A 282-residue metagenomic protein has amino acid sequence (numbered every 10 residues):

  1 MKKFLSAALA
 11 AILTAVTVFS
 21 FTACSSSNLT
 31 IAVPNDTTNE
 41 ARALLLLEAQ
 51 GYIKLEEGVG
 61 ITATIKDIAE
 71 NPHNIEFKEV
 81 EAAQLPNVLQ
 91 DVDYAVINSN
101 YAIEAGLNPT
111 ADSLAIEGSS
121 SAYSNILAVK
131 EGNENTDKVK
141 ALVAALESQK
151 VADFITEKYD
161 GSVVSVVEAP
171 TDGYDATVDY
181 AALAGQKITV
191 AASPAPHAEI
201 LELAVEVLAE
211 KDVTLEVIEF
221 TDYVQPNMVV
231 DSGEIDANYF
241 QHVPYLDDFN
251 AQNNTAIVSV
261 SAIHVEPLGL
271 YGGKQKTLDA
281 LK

Functional and structural regions predicted by a protein language model:
F19-A23: C-terminal motif of bacterial Sec signal peptides marking the signal peptidase cleavage site
S25-L29, A181, G272-K282: Flexible hinge/capping segments at coil-to-helix
S27-A32, L183-A195, V213-E219: Short, well-ordered beta-strand elements
A43-L44, E48, L146-V167: Periplasmic-binding protein-like
V59-N87, V217-M228: Short helix-initiation/N-cap motifs at beta->coil->alpha
E81-A82, Q90-D93, I97-I103, P194-A195 (+3 more regions): Beta->alpha turn/N-cap motifs
D91, E104-I116, D248-V260, Q275: Ligand-binding "clamshell"
Y123-A141, P267-A280: A bilobed periplasmic-binding-protein/Venus flytrap-type ligand-binding module shared by bacterial periplasmic
